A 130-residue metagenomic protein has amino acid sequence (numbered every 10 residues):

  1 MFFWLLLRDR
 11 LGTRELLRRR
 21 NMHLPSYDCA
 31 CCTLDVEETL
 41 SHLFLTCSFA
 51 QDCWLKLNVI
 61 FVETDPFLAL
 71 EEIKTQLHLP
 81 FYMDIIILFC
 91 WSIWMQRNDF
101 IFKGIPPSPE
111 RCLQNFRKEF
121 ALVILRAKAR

Functional and structural regions predicted by a protein language model:
M1-E37: Helix/loop segments that flank and initiate small ligand/metal-binding modules
L16-L24, E37-S41, Q76-I85, I101-R111: Conserved, non-catalytic sequence blocks in retroelement Pol enzymes and Pol-derived host proteins
Y27-V36, F67-L79: Short, conserved non-catalytic motifs in the polymerase core
C32-V36, A50-C53, R97: Cys/His-rich metal-chelating microdomains
L40-T46, N58-V62, P106-P107: Short cysteine/histidine-rich zinc-coordinating motifs and their immediately flanking basic loops
C90-G104: K/E-rich alpha-helical interaction surfaces of small helical-bundle regulatory domains
I105, E110-R130: C-terminal domain-tail junction helix/linker
